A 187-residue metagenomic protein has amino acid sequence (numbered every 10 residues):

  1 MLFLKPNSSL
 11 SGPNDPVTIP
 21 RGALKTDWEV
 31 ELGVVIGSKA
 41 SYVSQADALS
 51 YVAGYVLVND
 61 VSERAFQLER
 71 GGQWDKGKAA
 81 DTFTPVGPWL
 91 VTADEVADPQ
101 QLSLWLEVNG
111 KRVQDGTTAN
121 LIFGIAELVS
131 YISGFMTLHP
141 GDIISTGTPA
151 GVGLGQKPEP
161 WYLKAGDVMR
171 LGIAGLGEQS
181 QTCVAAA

Functional and structural regions predicted by a protein language model:
M1-R21: Extended, compositionally biased flexible segments
L4, P13, T26-V30, Y51 (+2 more regions): Short, basic and Ser/Thr-rich N-terminal targeting/leader segments
K5-N7, W28-S38, V56-V61, L90 (+2 more regions): Short, structured patches in soluble enzyme cores that scaffold and shape functional sites
P13, V43-Q45, A65-Q67: Short helix/loop capping segments that flank catalytic or ligand/cofactor-binding pockets
D15-G22, V30-L32, I36-A40, L106 (+1 more regions): Hydrophobic beta-sheet segments that form the core/acyl-binding groove of ACP/CoA-dependent acyl-chain-processing
V17-T26, A40-D47, W74-K78, T92-V96 (+1 more regions): A generic local secondary-structure boundary/capping motif
Q45-V56: Short Gly/aromatic-enriched secondary-structure transition segments
R64-A187: Catalytic-pocket segment enriched in acidic/His residues
